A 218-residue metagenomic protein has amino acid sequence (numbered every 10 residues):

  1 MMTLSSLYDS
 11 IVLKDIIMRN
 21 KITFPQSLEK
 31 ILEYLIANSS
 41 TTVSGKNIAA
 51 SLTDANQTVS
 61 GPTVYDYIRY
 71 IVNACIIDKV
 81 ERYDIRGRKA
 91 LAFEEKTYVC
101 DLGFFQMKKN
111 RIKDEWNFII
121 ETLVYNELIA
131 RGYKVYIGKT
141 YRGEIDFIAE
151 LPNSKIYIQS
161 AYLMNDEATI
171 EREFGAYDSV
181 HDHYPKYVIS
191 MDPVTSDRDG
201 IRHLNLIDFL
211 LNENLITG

Functional and structural regions predicted by a protein language model:
M2-K155: Accessory nucleic acid-recognition modules appended to NTPase machines
K89-A90, I145-I148, S196-D199, E213-L215: Short, solvent-exposed polar/charged micro-motifs at secondary-structure junctions
G103, A161-Y162: Short, histidine-centered active-site or binding-site loop motifs used for metal coordination, general acid-base
M107, A176, F209-N212: Generic recognition of well-ordered alpha-helical segments
K109-R111, T169-I170, D199, L215-I216: Short conserved micro-motifs at the rims of enzyme active sites and ligand-binding pockets
G138, Y162-I207: Catalytic cores of nucleic-acid endonucleases
I158: Conserved beta3 VAIK motif of the Hanks protein kinase fold
L206-G218: Non-catalytic C-terminal interaction segments of nucleic acid-processing enzymes
